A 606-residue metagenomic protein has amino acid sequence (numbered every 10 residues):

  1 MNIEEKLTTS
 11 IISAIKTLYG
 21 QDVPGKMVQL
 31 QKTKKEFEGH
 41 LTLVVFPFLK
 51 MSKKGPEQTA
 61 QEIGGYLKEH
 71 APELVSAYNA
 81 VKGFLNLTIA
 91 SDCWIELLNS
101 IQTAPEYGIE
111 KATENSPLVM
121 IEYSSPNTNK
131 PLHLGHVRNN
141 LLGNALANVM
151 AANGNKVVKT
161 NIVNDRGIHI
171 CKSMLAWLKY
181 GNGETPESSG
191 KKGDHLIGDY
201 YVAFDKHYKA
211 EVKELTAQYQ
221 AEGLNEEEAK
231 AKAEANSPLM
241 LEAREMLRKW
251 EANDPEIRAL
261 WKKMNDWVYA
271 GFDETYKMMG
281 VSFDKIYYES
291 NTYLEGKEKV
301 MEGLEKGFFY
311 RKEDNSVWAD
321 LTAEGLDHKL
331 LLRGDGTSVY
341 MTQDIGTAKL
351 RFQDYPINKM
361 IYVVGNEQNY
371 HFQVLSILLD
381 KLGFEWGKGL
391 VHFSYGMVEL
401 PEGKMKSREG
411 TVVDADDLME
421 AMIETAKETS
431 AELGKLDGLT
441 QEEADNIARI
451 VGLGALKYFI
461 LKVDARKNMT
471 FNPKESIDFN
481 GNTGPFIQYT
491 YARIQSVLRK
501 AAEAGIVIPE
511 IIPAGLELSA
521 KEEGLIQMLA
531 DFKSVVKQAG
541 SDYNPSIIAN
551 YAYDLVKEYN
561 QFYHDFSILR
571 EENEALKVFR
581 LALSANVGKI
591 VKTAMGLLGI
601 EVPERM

Functional and structural regions predicted by a protein language model:
M1-I95, T113-M606: Non-catalytic interaction-recognition regions
E96-I101: Short, charged, solvent-exposed linker or helix-capping segments at domain edges/interfaces that act as flexible hinges
Q102-E114: Flexible, low-complexity linker/hinge segments
